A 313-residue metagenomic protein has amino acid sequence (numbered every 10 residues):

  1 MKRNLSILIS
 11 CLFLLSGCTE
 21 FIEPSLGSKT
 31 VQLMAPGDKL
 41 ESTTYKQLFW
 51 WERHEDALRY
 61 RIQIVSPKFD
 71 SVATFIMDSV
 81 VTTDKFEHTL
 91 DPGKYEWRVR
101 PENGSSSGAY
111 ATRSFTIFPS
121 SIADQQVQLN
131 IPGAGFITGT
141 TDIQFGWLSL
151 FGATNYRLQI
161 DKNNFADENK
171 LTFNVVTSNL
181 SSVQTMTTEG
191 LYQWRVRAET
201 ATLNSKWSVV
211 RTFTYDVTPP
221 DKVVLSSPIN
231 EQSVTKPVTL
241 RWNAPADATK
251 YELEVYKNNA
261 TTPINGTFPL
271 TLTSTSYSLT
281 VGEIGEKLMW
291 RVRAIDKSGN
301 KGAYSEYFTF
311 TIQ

Functional and structural regions predicted by a protein language model:
C11-Y45: Bacterial Sec-dependent N-terminal signal peptides
G27-A35, I122-I131, P219-S227: Proline-enriched interdomain boundary motifs that mark the N-terminal boundary and often initiate the first structured
A35-V80, F86, D91-E96, E102-S105 (+2 more regions): Post-signal-peptide N-terminal segment of Sec-exported extracytoplasmic proteins
K39-T44, A134-T140, N230-T235: Short, solvent-exposed loop/linker segments at the N-terminal edge of repeated beta-sheet extracellular domains
K46-D56, I143-G152, V238-A248: Conserved aromatic anchor
R61-P92, R157-T187, E252-E283: Recognizes extended acidic, P/S/T-rich segments that occur within or adjacent to Ig-like beta-sandwich modules
T89-S105, M186-N204, G282-N300: Beta-strand-rich modules
R113-I122, R211-P219, F308-Q313: Flexible, low-complexity linkers/stalks enriched in Thr/Pro that connect modular domains
